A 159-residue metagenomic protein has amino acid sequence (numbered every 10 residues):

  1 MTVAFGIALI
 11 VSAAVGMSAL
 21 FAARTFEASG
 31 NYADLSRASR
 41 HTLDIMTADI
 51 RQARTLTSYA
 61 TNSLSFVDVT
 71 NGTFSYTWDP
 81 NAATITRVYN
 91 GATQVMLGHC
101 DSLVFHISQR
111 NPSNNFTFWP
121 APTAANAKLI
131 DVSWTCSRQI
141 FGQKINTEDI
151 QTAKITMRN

Functional and structural regions predicted by a protein language model:
M1-R51: Aliphatic-rich helix starts adjacent to a transmembrane/signal segment
L9, I107, N159: Residues that line or immediately flank small-molecule/substrate-binding pockets and catalytic motifs
D49, G72-F74, L129: A general secondary-structure boundary signal
T57-F118, N146-I150: Type IV pilin-like appendage domain
A121-T123: Short acidic low-complexity segments
A125-N159: Short, surface-exposed interaction loops/tails
